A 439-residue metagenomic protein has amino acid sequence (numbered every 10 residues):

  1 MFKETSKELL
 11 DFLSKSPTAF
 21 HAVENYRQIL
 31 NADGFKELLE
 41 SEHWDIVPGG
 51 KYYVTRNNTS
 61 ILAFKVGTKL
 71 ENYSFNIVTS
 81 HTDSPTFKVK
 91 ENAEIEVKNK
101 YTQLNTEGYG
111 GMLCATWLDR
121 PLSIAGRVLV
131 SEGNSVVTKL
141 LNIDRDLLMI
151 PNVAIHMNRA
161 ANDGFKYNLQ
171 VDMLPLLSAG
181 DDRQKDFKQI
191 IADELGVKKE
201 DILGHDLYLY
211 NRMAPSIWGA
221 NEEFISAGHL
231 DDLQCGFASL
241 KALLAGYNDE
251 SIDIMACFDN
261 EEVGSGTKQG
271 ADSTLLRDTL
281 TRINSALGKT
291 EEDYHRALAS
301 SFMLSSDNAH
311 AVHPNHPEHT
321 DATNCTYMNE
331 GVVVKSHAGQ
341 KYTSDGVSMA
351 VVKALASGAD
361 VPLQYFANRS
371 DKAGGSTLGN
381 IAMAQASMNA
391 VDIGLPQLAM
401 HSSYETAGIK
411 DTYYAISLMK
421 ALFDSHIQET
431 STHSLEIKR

Functional and structural regions predicted by a protein language model:
M1-R439: N-terminal hydrophobic/helix-forming segments and targeting peptides
